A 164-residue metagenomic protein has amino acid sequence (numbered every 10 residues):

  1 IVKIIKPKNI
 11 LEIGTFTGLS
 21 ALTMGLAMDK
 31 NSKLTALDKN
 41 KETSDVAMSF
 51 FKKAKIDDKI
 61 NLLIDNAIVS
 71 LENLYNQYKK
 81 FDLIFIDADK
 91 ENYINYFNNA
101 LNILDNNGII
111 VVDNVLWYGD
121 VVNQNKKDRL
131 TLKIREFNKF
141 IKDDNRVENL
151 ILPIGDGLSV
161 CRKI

Functional and structural regions predicted by a protein language model:
I1-I164: S-adenosylmethionine/decaboxylated-SAM
